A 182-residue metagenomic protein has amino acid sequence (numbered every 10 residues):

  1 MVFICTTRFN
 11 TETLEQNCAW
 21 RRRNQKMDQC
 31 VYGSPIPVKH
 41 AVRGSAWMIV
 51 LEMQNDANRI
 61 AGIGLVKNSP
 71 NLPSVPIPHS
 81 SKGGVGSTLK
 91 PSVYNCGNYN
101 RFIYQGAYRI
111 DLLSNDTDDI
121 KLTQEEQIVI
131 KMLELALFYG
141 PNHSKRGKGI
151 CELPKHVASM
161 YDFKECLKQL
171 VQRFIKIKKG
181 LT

Functional and structural regions predicted by a protein language model:
M1-V42, K145-T182: Compositionally biased, charged N-terminal/linker segments
T6-F9, L51, K67: Structured loops at beta-to-helix junctions and adjacent beta-edge loops in soluble globular domains
L14-Q16, V66, L89: Generic cytosolic/nucleocytoplasmic N-terminal low-complexity/intrinsically disordered segments
R22-D28, N68-N71, K82-S87: Short, low-complexity, polar/charged sequence segments that are solvent-exposed and flexible
S45-M48: Structural motif
E52-N58: Short, charged beta-turn/beta-strand-edge "cap" motif at the junction between a beta-strand and an adjacent loop
R59-P70: Short beta-strand-centered aromatic/proline hotspots
S74-T182: Contiguous surface segments at macromolecular interaction interfaces
